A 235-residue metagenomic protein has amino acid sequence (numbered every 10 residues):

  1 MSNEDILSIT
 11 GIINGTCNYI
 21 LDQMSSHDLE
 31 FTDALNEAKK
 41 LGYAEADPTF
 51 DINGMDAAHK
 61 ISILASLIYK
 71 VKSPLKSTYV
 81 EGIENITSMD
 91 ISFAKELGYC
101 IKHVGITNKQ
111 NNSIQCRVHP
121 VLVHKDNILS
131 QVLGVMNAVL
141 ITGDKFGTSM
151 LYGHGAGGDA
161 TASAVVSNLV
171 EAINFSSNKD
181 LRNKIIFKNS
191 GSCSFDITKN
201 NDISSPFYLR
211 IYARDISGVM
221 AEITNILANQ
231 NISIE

Functional and structural regions predicted by a protein language model:
M1-D56, I63: Rossmann-like NAD(P)H-binding beta-loop-alpha module
S8, I20, K102-H103, R117 (+3 more regions): Structured core elements
S8, Y19-Q23, D33, E37 (+6 more regions): Alpha-helical scaffold segments in soluble metabolic enzymes
I13, I141-K145, N200-S204: Short, flexible turn/loop "capping" segments at secondary-structure junctions
H27-E30, I68-L75, I173-S177: Short helix-capping/linker segments at secondary-structure and domain boundaries
A34-Q131, M136-A138, G157: Substrate-binding/catalytic subdomain of NAD(P)-dependent oxidoreductase enzymes
I83, G147-S149, G153-D159: Glycine-rich phosphate/pyrophosphate-binding beta-alpha loops
A164, L169-E235: A conserved regulatory-domain signal marking ACT and ACT-like small-molecule sensing domains and adjacent regulatory
